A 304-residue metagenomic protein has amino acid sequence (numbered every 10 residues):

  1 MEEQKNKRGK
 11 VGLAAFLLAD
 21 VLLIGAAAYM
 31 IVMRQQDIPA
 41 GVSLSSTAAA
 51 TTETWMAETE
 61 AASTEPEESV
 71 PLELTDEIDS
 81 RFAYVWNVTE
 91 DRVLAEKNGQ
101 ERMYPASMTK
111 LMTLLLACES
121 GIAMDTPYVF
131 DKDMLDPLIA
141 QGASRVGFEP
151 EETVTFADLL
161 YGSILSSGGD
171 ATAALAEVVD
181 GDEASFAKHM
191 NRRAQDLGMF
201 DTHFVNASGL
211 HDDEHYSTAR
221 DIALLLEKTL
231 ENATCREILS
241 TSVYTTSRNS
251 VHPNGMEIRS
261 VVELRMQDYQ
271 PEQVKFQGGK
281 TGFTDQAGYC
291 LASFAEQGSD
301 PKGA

Functional and structural regions predicted by a protein language model:
M1-V11: N-terminal Lys/Arg-rich, disordered targeting/topogenic segments
Q4, A48-A50, W55-M56: Phosphate-binding loop of NTP-binding sites
G9, D37-L44, W55-R220, E227-A233: Active-site-adjacent loops and short helices of periplasmic peptidoglycan-processing enzymes
G9-V11, V21, Q35, L111 (+1 more regions): Hydrophobic alpha-helical segments, especially transmembrane helices and their immediate juxtamembrane helical caps
L13, G41, V70-P71, D76-S80 (+1 more regions): Penicillin-recognizing serine hydrolase domain
A15-A27: Hydrophobic membrane-insertion alpha-helices, especially the h-region of bacterial N-terminal signal peptides
A27-G41: Hydrophobic single-pass membrane-insertion segments
